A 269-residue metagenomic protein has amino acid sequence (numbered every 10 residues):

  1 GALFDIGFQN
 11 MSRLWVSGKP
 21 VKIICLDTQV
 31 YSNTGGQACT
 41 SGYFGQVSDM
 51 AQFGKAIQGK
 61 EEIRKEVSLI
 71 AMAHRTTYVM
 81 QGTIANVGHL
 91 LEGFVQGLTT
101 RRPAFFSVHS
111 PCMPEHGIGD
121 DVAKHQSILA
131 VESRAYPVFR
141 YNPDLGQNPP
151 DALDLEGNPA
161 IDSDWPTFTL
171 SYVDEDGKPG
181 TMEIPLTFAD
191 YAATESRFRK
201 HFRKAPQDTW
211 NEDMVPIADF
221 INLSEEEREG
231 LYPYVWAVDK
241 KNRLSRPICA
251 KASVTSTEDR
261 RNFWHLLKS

Functional and structural regions predicted by a protein language model:
G1-Q37, A85-E92, G97: Thiamine diphosphate
N10-M11, A38-G42, D120-Q126: Short secondary-structure boundary/capping segments
S32-N33, G88-L90, F106, M113-G117: Short acidic/glycine-rich loop or secondary-structure boundary segments that cap or lie
T40-T100: Conserved thiamine diphosphate
V95, T99, S107-S110, P114: Substrate-binding/catalytic subdomain of NAD(P)-dependent oxidoreductase enzymes
R101-F105, Y136: Active-site lining segments that contact anionic ligands and/or coordinate catalytic metals
S110-S269: Flexible, low-complexity linker and terminal segments
